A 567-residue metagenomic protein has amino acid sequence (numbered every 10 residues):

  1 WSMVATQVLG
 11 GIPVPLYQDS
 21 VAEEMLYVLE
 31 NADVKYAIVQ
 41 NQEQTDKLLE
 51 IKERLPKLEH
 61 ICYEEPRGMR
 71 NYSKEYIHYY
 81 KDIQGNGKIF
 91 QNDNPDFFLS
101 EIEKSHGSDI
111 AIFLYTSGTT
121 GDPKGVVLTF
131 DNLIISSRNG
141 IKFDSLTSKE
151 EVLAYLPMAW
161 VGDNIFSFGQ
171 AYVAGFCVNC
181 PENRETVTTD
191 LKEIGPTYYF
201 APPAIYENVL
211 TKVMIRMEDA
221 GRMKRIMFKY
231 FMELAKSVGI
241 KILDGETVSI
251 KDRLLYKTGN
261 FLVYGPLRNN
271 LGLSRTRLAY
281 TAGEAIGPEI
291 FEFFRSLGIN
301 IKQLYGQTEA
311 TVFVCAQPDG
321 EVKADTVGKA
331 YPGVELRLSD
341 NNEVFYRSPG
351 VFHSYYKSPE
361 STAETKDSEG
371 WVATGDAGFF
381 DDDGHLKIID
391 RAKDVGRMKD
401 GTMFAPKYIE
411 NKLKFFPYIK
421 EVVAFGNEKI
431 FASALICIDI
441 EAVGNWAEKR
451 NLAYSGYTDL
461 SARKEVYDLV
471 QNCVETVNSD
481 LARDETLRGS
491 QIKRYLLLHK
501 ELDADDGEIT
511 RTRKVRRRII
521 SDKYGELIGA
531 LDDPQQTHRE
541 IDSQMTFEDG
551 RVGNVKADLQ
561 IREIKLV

Functional and structural regions predicted by a protein language model:
W1-V14, Q18-A22, E30-Y36, E150-E151 (+2 more regions): A short helix-loop-beta submotif of the ANL/AMP-binding
V8-N86: Structural core segment of the AMP-binding/adenylate-forming
S20-E50, S136-L153, R184-Y198, N270: Conserved ATP-dependent adenylate/AMP-binding module captured primarily in the ANL superfamily
K88-Y115, D122, S145-E151: Conserved pre-ATP/AMP-binding loop-to-beta segment of ANL
I134-E151, M158-Y264, R275: Conserved AMP-binding/adenylation subdomain of ANL enzymes
A330-M398, F415: Conserved ATP-binding/catalytic segment of the ANL
V351, H385-K414, V443-K464, R488-G489 (+2 more regions): Adenylate-forming
E421-V423, V477-V567: Conserved C-terminal "lid"/linker of ANL adenylate-forming enzymes
